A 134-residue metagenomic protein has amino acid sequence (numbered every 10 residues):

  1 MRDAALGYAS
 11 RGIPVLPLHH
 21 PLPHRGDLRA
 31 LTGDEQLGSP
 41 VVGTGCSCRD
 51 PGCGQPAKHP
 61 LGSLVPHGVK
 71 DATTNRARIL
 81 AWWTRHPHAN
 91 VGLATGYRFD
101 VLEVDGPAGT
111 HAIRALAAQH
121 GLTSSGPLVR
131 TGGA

Functional and structural regions predicted by a protein language model:
M1-A134: Conserved phosphate/metal-binding and DNA-contacting active-site motifs used in DNA phosphodiester-bond processing
